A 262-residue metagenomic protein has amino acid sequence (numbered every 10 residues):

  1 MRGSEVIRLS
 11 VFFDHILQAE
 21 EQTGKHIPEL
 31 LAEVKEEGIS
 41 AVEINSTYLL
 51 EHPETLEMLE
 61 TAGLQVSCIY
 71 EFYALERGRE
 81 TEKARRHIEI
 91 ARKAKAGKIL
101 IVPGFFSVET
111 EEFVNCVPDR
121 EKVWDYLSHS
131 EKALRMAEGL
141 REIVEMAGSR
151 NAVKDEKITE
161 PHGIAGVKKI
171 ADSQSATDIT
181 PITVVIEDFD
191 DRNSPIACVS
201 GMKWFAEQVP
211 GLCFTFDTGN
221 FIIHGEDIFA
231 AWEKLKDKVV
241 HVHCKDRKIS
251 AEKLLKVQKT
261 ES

Functional and structural regions predicted by a protein language model:
R2-H26: Boundary/entry segment of secreted carbohydrate-active catalytic domains
I7-F13, V42-I44, V66-E71, I99-I101 (+3 more regions): Hydrophobic faces of well-ordered beta-strands that scaffold small-molecule active sites in alpha/beta enzyme cores
D14-Q18, N45-T47, E71-L75, G104-F106 (+3 more regions): Active-site beta-loop-alpha junctions enriched in small/polar residues
L17-G24, R77-G78, A133, P195-V199 (+1 more regions): Gly/Pro-rich active-site loop or hairpin
P28-L49, A94-K95: Catalytic domains of carbohydrate-active enzymes, especially glycoside hydrolases
Y48-M58: Active-site-adjacent beta->alpha loops and helix N-cap segments on the catalytic face of soluble alpha/beta enzymes
M58-T61, Q65, E76-G163, V167-F214: Active-site acidic/histidine proton-transfer and metal-coordination neighborhood in alpha/beta enzyme cores
